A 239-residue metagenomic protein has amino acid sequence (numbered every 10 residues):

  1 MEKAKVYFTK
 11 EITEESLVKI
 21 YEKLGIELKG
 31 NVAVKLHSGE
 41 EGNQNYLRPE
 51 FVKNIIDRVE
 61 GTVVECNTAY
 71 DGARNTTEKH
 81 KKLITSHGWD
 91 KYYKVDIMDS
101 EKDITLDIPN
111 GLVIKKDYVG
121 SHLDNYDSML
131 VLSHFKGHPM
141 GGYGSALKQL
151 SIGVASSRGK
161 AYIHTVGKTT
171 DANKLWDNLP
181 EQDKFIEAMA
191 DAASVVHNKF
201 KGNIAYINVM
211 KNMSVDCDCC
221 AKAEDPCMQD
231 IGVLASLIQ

Functional and structural regions predicted by a protein language model:
E2-K53, R58-Q239: Extended, low-polarity segments enriched in aliphatic/aromatic residues
